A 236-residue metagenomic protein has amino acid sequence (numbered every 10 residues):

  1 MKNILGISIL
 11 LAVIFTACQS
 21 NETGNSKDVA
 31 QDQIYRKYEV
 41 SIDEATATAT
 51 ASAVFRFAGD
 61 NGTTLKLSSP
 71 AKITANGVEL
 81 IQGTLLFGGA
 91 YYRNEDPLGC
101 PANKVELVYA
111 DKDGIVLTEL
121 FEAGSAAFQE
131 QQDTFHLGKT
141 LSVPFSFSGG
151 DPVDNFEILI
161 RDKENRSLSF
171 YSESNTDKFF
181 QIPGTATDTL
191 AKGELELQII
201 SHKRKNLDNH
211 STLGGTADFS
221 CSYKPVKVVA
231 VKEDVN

Functional and structural regions predicted by a protein language model:
M1-I4: Positively charged n-region of N-terminal signal peptides that target proteins for export
G6-L10: Sec-dependent N-terminal signal peptides
I14-A17: C-terminal motif of bacterial Sec signal peptides marking the signal peptidase cleavage site
Q19-E119, T185-N236: Ser/Thr/Pro- and often Gln-rich low-complexity regulatory segments of eukaryotic transcriptional regulators
Y91-D154: Extracellular-facing segments of soluble proteins and assemblies that are Gly/Ser/Thr-biased and enriched in aromatics
F128-A186: Short helix-loop boundary/capping segments
